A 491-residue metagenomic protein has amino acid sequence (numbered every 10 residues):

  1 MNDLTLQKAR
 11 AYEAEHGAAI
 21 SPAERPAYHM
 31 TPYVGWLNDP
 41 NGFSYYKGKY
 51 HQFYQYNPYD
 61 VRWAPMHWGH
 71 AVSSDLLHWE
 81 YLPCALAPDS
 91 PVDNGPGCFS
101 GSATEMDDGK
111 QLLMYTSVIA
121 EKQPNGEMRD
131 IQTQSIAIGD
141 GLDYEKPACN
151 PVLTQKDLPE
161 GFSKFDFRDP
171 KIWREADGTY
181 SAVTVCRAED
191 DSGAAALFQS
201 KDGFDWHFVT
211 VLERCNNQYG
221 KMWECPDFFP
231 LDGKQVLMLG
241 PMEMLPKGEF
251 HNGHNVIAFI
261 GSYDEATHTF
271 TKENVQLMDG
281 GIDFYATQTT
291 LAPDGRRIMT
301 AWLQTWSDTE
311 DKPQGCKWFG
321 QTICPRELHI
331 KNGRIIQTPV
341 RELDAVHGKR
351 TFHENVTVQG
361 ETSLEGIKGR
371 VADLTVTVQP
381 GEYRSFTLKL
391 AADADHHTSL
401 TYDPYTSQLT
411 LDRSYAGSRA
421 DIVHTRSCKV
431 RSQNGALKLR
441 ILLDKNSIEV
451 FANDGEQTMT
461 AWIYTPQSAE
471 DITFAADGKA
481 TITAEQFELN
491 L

Functional and structural regions predicted by a protein language model:
M1-D169, R174-Q218, P230-D279, L303-H353 (+3 more regions): Beta-rich carbohydrate-recognition and catalytic domains
R10-E15, I257-D283, Q288-L491: Beta-rich accessory regions
I131, W223-C225, V256, F284: Transmembrane beta-barrel architecture of outer membranes
